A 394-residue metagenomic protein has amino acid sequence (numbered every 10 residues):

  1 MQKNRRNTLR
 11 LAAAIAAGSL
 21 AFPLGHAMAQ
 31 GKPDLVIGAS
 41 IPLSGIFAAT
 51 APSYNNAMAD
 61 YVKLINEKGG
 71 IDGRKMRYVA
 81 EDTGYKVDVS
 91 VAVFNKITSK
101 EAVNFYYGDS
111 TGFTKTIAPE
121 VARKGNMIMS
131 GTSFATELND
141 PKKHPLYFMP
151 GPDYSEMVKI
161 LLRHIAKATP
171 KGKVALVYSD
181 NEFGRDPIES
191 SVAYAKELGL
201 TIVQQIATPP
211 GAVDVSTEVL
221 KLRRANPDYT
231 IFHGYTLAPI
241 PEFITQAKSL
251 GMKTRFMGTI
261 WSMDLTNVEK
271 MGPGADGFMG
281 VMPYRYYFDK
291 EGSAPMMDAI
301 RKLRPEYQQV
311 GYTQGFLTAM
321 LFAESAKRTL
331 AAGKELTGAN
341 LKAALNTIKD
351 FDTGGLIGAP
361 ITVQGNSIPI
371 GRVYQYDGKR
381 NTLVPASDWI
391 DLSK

Functional and structural regions predicted by a protein language model:
Q2-A14: N-terminal secretory signal peptides and thylakoid transit peptides that target proteins across membranes
A12-P23: Bacterial N-terminal signal peptides
P23-A29: Sec/Tat signal peptide C-region and signal peptidase I cleavage site
L35-M58, E81-D88, S110, V177-R185 (+2 more regions): Extracytoplasmic "Venus flytrap"
V36, A49-N56, K68-D140, P150 (+3 more regions): Beta-alpha junction/loop-to-helix N-cap segments that form part of ligand/metal-binding clefts
A102-Q205, R255-M279: Extracytoplasmic ligand/sensor domains, especially the bilobed periplasmic-binding protein
I244-F316, W389-L392: Extracellular/periplasmic periplasmic-binding protein-like sensory domains
K302-Y312, E324-L383: Segments of small-molecule ligand-sensing domains
